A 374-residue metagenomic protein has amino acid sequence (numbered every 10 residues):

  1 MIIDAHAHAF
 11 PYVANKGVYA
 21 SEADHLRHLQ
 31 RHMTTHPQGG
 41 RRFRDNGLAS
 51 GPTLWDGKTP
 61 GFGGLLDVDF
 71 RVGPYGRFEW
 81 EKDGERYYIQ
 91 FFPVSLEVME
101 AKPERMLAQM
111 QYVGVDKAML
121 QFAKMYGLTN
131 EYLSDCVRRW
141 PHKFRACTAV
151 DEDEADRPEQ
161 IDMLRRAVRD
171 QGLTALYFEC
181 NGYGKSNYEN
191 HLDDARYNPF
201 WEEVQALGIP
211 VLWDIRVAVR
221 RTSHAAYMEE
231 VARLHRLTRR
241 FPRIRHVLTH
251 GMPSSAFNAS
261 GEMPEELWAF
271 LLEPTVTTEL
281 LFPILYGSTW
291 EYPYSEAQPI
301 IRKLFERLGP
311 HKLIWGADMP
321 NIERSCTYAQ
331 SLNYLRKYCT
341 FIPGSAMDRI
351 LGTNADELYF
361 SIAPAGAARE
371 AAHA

Functional and structural regions predicted by a protein language model:
M1, A5, Y12-Q90, V94-A108 (+5 more regions): Mid-to-C-terminal alpha-helical segments outside catalytic/metal-binding sites
H6, M110, A118, L133 (+8 more regions): Divalent metal-coordination and catalytic microenvironments
H6-Y12, D214, H250: Histidine-centered divalent metal-coordination motifs
A14-Y19, E131-Y132, Y188-N190, H224-A225 (+4 more regions): Short aromatic-enriched loop/helix-cap "lid" or pocket-rim segments at secondary-structure transitions that line
V98-Q109, L128-E131, A155-A167, M263: Short, acidic/polar
K117-F122, A146-T148, L212: Short catalytic-loop micro-motif centered on adjacent basic/acidic residues
P141-K143, T174-A175, C180-Y183, E189-I314 (+1 more regions): Catalytic pocket-lining loop regions of alpha/beta-barrel enzymes, especially the amidohydrolase/enolase/GH5 lineages
F144-E154: A short, structured active-site edge motif that brings together acidic residues
